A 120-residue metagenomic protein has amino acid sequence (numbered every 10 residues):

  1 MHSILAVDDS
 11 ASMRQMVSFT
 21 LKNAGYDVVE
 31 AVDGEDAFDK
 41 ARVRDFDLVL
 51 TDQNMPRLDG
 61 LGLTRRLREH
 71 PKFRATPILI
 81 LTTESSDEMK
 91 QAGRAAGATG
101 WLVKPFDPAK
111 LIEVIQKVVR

Functional and structural regions predicted by a protein language model:
H2-S12, V17-L21, V49: Conserved acidic segment of CheY-like receiver
G25-V32, K40: Short hydrophobic/Thr-rich beta-strand motif most characteristic of the beta2 strand and flanking loop of CheY-like
D52, T82: Active-site residues of response regulator receiver
M55: Receiver (REC) domain active-site loop signature in two-component systems and cognate sites in sensor histidine kinases
F106-I115: C-terminal output helix
